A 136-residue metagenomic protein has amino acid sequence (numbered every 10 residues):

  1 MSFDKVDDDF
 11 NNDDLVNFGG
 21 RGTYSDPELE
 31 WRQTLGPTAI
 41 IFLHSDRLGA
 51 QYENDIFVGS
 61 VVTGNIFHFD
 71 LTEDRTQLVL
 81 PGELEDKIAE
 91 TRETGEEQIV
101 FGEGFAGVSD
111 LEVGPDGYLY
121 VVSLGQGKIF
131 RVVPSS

Functional and structural regions predicted by a protein language model:
M1-Q98, S135: Beta-propeller domain segments
Q33, E103-F105: Conserved loop/turn at the beginning of each blade in beta-propeller domains
V58, E103, V121: Small/polar loops that bind or transfer phosphate-bearing groups
V62, G107, G125: A generic "binding-loop/recognition-motif" signal
H68, S109-L111: Short, surface-exposed beta-strand/loop micro-motifs that present aromatic residues
E112-S136: Blade-level signature of beta-propeller repeat domains, shared across WD40, Kelch, NHL, RCC1 and BNR/Asp-box propellers
